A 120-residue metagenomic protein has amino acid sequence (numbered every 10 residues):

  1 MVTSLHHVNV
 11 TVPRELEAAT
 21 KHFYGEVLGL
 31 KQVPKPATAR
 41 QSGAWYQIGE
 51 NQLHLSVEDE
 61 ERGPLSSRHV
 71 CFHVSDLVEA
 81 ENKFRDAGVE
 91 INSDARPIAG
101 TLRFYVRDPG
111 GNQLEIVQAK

Functional and structural regions predicted by a protein language model:
M1-K21, R68-V70: N-terminal beta-strand motif that seeds the catalytic metal site of vicinal oxygen chelate
M1-T3, A87-K120: Vicinal oxygen chelate
T20-G25, F84, G111: Conserved active-site tyrosine of GNAT-family acetyltransferases
G29-P36, E90-A95: Short secondary-structure junctions
K31-L65, Q113-Q118: Conserved short beta-strand elements that form part of the metal-binding/catalytic scaffold of enzyme active sites
S42-A44, R68, G100-F104: Short beta-strand micro-motifs in enzyme catalytic cores
G63-F84: Mid-chain, well-packed structural core segment of small domains
